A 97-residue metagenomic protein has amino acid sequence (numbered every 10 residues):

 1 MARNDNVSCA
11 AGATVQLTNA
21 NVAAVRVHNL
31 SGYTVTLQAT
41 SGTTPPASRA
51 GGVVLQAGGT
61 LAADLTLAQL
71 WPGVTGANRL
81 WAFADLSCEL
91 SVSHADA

Functional and structural regions predicted by a protein language model:
A2-V22, T43-P45, L61-L65: Surface-exposed ligand/attachment interfaces on beta-rich extracellular proteins
N19, R26-S31, A82-A84: Asparagine-centered strand-capping/turn motif at beta-strand->loop junctions
A24, A77-R79: Short, conserved beta-strand segments of beta-strand-rich sandwich/propeller modules, principally
A24-R26, H94: Predominantly extracellular/luminal regions of secreted and cell-surface proteins, especially disulfide-bonded
S31-G51: Short, surface-exposed beta-strand/strand-loop-strand elements in extracellular ectodomains
L37, L86-D96: Edge beta-strands of jelly-roll/beta-sandwich modules across compartments, strongly enriched in secreted/luminal
A57-A77: Beta-sandwich interaction modules
